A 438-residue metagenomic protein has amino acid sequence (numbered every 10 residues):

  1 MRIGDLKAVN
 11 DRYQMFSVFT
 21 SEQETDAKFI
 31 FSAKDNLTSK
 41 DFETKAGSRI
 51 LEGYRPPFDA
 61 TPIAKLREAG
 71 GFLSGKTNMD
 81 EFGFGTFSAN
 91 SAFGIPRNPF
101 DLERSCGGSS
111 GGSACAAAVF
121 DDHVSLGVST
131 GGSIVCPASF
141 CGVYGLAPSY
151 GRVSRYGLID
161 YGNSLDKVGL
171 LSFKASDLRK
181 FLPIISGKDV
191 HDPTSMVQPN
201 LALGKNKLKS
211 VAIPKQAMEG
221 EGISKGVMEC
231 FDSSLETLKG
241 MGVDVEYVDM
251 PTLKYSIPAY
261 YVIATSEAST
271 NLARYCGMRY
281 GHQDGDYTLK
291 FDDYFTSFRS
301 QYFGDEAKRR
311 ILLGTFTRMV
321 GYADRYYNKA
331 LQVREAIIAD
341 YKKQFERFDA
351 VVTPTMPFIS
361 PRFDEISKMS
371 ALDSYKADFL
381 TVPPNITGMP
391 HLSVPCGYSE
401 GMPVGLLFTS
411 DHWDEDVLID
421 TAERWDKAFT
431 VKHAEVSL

Functional and structural regions predicted by a protein language model:
M1-A60, D80-G85, T194-V197, A202-G204 (+4 more regions): Short, well-ordered alpha-helical
L6, F16, L178, V211 (+4 more regions): Residue-level signal for inorganic ion chemistry
M15-V18, A147-S234, S297, V431-S437: A short helix-breaking turn/cap at a secondary-structure junction
K28, K76, L208: Phosphate-coordination loops involved in phosphoryl transfer and adenosine-cofactor binding
K34, E68, I185, T237 (+3 more regions): Glycine-rich, small-residue loops and helix-cap segments that act as flexible hinges at active-site edges
I50-Y54, D166-F173, T315-M319, F408-T409: Short, well-ordered beta-strand elements within core beta-sheets of diverse protein domains
R67-P183, T387-G397, M402-G405: Short glycine/serine-rich loop segments
G240, D244-Y260, C396: Short connector loops at secondary-structure junctions
